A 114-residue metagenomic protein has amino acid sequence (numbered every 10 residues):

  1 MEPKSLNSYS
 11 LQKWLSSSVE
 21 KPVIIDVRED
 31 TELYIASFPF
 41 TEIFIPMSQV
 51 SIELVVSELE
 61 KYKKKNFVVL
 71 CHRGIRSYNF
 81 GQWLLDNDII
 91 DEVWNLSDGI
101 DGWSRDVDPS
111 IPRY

Functional and structural regions predicted by a protein language model:
M1-P22, D30-N66, I75-Y114: Rhodanese-like catalytic fold shared by cysteine-dependent sulfurtransferases and DSP/PTP-type phosphatases
L70: Short, surface-exposed ligand- or partner-binding patches at beta-edge/loop junctions that are enriched in aromatics
